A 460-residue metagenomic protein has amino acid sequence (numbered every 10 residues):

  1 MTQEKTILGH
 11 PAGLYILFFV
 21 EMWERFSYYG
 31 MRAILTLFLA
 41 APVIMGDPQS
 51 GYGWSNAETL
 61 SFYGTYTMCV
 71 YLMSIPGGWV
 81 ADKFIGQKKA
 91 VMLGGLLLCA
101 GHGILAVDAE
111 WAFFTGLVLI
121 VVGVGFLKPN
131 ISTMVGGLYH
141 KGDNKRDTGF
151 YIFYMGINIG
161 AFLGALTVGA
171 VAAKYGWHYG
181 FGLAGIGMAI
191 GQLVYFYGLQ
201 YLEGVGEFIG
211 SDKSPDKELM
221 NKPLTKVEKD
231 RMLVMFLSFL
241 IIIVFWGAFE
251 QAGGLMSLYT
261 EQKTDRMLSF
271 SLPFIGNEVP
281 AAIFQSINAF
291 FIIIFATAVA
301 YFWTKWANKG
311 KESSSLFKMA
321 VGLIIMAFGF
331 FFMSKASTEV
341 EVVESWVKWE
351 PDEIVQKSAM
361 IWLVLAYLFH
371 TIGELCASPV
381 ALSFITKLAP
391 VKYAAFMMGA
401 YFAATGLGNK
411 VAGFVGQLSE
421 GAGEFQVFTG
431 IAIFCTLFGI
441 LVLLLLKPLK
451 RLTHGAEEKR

Functional and structural regions predicted by a protein language model:
M1-I16, H140-N144, G169-N277, I283 (+2 more regions): Intracellular loop-helix junctions on the cytosolic face of multi-pass helical membrane proteins
A33, P76, I159-Y175, K335 (+2 more regions): A gly/Pro-rich, aromatic-decorated transmembrane alpha-helix motif that marks the paired, flexible gating helices
L60-A81, S286-V299: Central cavity-lining transmembrane alpha-helices of secondary-active solute carriers, predominantly the Major
V70, K145-A173, G180-G191, Q285-I293 (+1 more regions): Glycine-rich segments within core transmembrane alpha-helices of 12-TM secondary carriers
M73-G103, V107: Conserved MFS/SLC helix-loop-helix module at the cytosolic interface between two early adjacent transmembrane helices
K83-G95, K305-I324: Cytoplasmic membrane-interface "Motif A"-like loop-to-helix N-cap segments of 12-TM Major Facilitator Superfamily
L93-F114, V321-D352: C-terminal ends and interior cores of transmembrane alpha-helices in multi-pass membrane transporters/permeases
G101, A112-L127, V342-C376: Hydrophobic core of transmembrane alpha-helices in multi-pass small-molecule transporters, especially MFS/SLC-type
